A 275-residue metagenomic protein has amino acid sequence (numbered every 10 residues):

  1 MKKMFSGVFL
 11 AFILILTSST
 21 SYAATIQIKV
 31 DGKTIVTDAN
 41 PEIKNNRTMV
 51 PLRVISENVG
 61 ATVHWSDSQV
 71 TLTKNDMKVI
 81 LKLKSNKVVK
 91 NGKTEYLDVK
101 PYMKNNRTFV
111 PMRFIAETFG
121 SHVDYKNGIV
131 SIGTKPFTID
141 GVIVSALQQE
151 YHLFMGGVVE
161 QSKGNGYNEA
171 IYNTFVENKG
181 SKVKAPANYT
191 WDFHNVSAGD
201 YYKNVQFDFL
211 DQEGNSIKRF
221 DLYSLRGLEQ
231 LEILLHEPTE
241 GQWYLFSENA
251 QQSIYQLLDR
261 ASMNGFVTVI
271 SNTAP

Functional and structural regions predicted by a protein language model:
M4-G7, I15-N188, Y202, S216 (+3 more regions): Primary recognition of N-terminal secretory signal peptides and signal-anchoring hydrophobic helices
Q206-Q256: Extracytosolic low-complexity repeat regions of secreted or lipid-anchored proteins
